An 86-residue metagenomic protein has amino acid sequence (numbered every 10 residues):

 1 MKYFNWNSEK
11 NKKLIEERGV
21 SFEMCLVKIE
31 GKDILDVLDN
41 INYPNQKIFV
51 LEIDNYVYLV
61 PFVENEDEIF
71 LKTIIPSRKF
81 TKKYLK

Functional and structural regions predicted by a protein language model:
M1-K86: Ribonuclease/tRNase effector modules and their secretory precursors
